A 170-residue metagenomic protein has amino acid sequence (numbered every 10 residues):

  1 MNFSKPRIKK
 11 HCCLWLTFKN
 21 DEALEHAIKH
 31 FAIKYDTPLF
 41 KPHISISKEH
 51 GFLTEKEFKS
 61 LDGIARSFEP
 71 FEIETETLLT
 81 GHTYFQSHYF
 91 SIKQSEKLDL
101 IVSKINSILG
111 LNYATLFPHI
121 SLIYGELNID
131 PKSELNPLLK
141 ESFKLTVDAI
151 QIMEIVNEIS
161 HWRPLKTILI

Functional and structural regions predicted by a protein language model:
M1-E74, I92-A149, H161-I170: Basic, often amphipathic N-terminal segments
L79-Y89: Short, basic/glycine-rich phosphate-binding loops at helix/coil junctions that contact nucleotide phosphates
E154-N157: Short, exposed beta-strand-loop hairpins at the edges of beta-sheets in extracellular/periplasmic proteins
